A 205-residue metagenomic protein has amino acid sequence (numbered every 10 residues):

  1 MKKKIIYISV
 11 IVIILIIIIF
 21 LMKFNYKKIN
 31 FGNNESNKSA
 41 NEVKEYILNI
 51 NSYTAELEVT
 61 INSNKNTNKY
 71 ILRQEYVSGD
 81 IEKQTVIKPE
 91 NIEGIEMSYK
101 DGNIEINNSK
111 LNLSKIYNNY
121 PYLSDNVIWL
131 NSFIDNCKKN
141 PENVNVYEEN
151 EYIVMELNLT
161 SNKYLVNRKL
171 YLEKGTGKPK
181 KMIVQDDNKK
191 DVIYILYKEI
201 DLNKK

Functional and structural regions predicted by a protein language model:
K2-I81, K204: N-terminal leader/targeting segments and the immediate start of mature chains
N49-T54, Q74-E82, S98-N103, N150 (+2 more regions): Short, solvent-exposed coil/turn segments at beta-strand boundaries
A55-E56, V127-I128, I153-V154: Short Pro/Gly-enriched beta-strand edge/turn motifs at strand-loop
E58-N62, T85-P89, N107, N158-T160 (+1 more regions): A generic structural motif
N66-L72, E93-Y99, K163-Y164, K190-Y194: Amphipathic hydrophobic-ligand
R73-V127: An acidic-aromatic
F133-N145: A short, amphipathic edge element
V146-K205: Gly/Pro-enriched, hydrophobic low-complexity segments that function as extracytoplasmic propeptides/linkers
